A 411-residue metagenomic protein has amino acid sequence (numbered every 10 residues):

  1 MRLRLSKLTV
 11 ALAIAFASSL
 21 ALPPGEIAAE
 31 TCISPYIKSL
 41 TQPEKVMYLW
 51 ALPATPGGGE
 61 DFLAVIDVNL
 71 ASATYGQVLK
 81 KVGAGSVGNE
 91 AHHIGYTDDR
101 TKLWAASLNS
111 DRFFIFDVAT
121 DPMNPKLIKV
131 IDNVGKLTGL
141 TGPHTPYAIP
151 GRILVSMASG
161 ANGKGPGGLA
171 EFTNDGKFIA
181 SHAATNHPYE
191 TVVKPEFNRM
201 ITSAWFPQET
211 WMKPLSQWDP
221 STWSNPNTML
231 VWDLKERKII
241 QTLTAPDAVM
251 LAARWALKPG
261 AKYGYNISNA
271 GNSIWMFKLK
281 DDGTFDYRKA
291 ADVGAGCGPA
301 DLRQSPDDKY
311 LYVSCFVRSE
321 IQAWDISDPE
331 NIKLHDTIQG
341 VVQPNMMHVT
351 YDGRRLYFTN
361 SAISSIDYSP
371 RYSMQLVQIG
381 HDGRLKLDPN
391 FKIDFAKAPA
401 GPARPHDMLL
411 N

Functional and structural regions predicted by a protein language model:
A29-V68, T74-L108: Beta-strand-rich domains and repeat architectures in extracellular enzymes and scaffolds, especially beta-propellers
T31-K38, G85-D98, K136-R152, T185-R199 (+4 more regions): Beta-rich, blade/repeat-based domains predominating in secreted/periplasmic proteins but also intracellular
T41, L49-G57, S156-G165, S203-P226 (+1 more regions): Short, conserved, GDST-rich strand-edge loop motifs in beta-rich repeat architectures
I66-T74, I115-P125, L234-R237, M276-F285 (+2 more regions): Short loop/turn segments immediately following beta-strands, especially the blade-tip and inter-blade linker loops
Y75-Y147: Blade-loop segments of beta-propeller domains
T97, T185, K194-Q322: Beta-propeller domains
D121-E196: Asp-box/WD-like beta-propeller blade repeats and closely related beta-sheet repeat scaffolds
